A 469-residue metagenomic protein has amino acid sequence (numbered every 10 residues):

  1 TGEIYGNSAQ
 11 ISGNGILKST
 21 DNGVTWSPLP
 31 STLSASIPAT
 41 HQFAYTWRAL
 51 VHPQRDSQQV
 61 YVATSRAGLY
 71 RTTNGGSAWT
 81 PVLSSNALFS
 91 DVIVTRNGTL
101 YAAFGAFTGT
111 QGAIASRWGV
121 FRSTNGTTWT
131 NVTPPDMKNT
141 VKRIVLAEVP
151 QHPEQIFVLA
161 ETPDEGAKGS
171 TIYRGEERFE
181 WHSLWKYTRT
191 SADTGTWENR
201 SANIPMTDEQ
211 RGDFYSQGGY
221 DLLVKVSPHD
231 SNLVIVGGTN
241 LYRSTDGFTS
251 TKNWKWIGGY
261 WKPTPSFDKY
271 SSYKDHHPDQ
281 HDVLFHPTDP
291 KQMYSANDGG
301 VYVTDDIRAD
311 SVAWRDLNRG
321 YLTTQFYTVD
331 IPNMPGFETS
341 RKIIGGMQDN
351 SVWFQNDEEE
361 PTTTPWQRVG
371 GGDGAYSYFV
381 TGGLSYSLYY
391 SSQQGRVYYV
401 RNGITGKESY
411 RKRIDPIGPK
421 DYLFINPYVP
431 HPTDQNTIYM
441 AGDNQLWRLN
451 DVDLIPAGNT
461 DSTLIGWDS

Functional and structural regions predicted by a protein language model:
T1-S469: Beta-propeller blade termini and top-face loops
